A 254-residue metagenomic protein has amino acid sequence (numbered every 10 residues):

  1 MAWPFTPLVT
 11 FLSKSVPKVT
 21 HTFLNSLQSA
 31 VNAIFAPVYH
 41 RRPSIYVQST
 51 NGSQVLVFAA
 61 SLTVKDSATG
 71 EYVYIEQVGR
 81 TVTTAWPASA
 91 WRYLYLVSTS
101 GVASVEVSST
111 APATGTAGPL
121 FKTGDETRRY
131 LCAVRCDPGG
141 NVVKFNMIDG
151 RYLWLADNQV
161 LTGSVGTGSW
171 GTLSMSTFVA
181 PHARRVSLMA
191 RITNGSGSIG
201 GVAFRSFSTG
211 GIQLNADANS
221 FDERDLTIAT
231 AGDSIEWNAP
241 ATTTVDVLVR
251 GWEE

Functional and structural regions predicted by a protein language model:
M1-P37: Extracellular "spike/adhesin" assembly and maturation modules and analogous cytosolic coiled-coil scaffolds
N25-L56, A111-S169: Glycine-rich, low-complexity segments
S29-A113, D149, S198: Glycine-rich, compositionally biased intrinsically disordered regions
Y39-P43, S61-K65, P87-S98, N146-Q213 (+1 more regions): Beta-rich globular "head" domains
T81-T84, L161-G163, R224-D225, E236-W237: Beta-strand-rich interaction surfaces with strong enrichment in secreted/lumenal proteins
Y95-A111, R135-P138, L188-G197, N238-T242: Short, flexible beta-strand-to-coil junctions
E126-N141, V186, L226-T243: Noncatalytic modules at the cell exterior or secretory-pathway interfaces, chiefly beta-strand-rich lectin/adhesion
S208-L248, E253: Contiguous ligand/interfacial binding patches
